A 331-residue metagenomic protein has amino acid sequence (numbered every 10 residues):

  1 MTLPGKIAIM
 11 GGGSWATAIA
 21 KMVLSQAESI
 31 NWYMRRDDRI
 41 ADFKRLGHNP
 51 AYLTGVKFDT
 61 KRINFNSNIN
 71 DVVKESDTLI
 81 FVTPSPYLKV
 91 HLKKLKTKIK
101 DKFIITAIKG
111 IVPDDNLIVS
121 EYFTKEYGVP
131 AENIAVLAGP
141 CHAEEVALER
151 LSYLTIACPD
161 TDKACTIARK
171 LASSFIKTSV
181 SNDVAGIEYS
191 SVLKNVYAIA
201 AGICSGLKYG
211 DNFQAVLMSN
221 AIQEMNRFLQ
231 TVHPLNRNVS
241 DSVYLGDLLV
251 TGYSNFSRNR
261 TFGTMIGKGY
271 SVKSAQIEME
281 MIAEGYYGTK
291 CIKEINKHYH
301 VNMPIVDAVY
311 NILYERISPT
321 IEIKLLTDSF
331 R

Functional and structural regions predicted by a protein language model:
M1-V56, R62-S67: NAD(P)+-binding Rossmann beta1-loop-alpha1 motif at the extreme N-terminus of oxidoreductases
V56-F65, V129-N133, S174-I176, V301: A short helix-to-beta-strand connector/capping loop
F65-K74, T78-E149, I167-R169: Rossmann-like NAD(P)(H) cofactor-binding subdomain of soluble oxidoreductases
Y87, K98, E126-N133, L151-N238: Internal alpha-helical scaffold of NAD(P)-dependent oxidoreductase catalytic cores
K194, A201-S205, Q230-R331: NAD(P)-dependent Rossmann-like dehydrogenase/reductase catalytic/cofactor-binding core
